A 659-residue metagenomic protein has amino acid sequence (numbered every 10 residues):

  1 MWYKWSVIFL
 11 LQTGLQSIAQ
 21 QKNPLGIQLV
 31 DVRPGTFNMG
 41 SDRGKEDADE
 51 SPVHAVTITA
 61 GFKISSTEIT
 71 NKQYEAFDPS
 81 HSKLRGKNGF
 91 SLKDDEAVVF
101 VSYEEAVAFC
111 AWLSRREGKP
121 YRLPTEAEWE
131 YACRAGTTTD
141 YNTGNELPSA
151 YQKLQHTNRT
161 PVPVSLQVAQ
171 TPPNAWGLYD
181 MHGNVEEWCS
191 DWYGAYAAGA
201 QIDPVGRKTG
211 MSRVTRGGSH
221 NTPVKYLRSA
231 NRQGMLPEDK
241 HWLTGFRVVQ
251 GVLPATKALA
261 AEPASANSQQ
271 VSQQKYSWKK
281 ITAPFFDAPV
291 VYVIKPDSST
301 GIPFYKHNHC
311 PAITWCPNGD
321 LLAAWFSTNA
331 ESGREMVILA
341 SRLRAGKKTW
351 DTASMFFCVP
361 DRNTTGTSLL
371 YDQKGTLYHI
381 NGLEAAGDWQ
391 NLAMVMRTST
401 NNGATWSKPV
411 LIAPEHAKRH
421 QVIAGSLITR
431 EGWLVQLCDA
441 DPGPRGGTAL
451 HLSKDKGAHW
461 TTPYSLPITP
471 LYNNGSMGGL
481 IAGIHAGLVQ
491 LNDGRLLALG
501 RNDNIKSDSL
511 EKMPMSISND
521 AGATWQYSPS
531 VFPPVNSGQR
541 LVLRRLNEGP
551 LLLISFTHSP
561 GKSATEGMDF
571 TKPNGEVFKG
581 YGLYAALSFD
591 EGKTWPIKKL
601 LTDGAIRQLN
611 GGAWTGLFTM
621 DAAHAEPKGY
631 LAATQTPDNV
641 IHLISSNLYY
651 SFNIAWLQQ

Functional and structural regions predicted by a protein language model:
M1-Q20: Bacterial Sec-dependent N-terminal signal peptides
Q20, R43-V53, R232-P237, S299-T300 (+3 more regions): Short, P/G- and charge-enriched loop/turn segments at secondary-structure junctions
Q21-L84, E104, G183: A short glycine-rich, aromatic-capped structural motif
K22, L166, P172-N174, R207-N267: Disulfide-stabilized, aromatic/cysteine-rich ligand-recognition loop
L25-Q28, R33, P52, I58-A60 (+22 more regions): Residues that flank catalytic or metal-binding motifs in active/ligand-binding sites
V30, S65-T67, V99, A169 (+4 more regions): Surface-exposed loop and edge beta-strand positions of immunoglobulin-like domains
N38, D42-E46, K83-A97, S102-S229: Functional-site microenvironments in short loops/helix caps that host divalent-cation chemistry
L259-Q659: Asp-box/BNR beta-propeller blade signature and adjacent active/binding-site loops in extracellular glycan-interacting
